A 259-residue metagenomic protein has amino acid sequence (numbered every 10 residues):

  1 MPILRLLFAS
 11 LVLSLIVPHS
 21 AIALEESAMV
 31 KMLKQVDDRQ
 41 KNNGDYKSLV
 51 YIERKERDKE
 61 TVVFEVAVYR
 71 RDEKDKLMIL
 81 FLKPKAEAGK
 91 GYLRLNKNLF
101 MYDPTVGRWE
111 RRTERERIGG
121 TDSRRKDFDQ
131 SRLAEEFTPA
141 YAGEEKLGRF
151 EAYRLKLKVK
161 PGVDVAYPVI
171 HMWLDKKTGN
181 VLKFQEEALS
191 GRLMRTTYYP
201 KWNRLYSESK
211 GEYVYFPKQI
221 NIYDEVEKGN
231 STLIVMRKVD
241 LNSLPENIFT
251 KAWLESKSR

Functional and structural regions predicted by a protein language model:
M1-R5: Positively charged n-region of N-terminal signal peptides that target proteins for export
L7-P18: Bacterial N-terminal signal peptides
H19-A23: Signal peptide processing junction and immediate N-terminal pro/mature segment of secreted/exported proteins
L24-D45, Y51-I52, E60-V62, K85-A86 (+4 more regions): Flexible, processing/modification-adjacent segments and terminal tails in exported/periplasmic/extracellular proteins
G44-M78: N-terminal, post-signal-peptide region of Sec/Tat-exported proteins
V68-Y69, A140-K146, P200-S207: Short amphipathic beta-strand and strand-loop transition segments with alternating hydrophobic
I79-K85: N-terminal post-signal-peptidase region of extra-cytosolic proteins
R132, F150-K251: Gly/Pro-enriched, hydrophobic low-complexity segments that function as extracytoplasmic propeptides/linkers
